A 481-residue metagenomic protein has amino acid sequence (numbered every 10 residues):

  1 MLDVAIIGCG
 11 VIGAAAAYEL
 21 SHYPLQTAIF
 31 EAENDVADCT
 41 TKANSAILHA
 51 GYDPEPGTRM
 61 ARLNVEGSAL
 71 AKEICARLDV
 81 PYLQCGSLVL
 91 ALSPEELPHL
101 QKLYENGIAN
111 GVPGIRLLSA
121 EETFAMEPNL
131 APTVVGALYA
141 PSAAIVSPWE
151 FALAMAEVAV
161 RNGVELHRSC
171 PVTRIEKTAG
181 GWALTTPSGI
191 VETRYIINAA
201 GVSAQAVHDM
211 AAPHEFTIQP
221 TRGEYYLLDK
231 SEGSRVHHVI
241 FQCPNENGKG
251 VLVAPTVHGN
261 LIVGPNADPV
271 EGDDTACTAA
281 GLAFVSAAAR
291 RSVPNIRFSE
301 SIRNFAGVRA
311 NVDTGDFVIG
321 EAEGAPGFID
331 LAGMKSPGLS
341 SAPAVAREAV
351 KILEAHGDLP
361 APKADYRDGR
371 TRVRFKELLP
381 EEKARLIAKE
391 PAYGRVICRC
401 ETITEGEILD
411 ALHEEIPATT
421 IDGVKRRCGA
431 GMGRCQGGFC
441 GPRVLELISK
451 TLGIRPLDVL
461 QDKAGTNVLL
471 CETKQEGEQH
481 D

Functional and structural regions predicted by a protein language model:
L2-A28: N-terminal Rossmann-like FAD-binding beta1-loop-alpha1 element of flavoenzymes
A15, I175-G180, L184-G264, D268-T278 (+3 more regions): Flavin-dependent oxidoreductases
H22-K42: Glycine-rich FAD pyrophosphate-binding loop
A46-M126, V135, G250-V251: Dinucleotide-binding Rossmann-like beta1-alpha1 core, especially the glycine-rich loop that anchors the ADP
R62-V65, L90-H99, L138-E157, T275-A280 (+2 more regions): Short beta-strand to alpha-helix junction loop
L138-Y195: Helical element adjacent to the flavin cofactor pocket in flavoenzyme catalytic cores
G248, V257-H258, D273-V396, I403-I416 (+2 more regions): C-terminal catalytic lobe of FAD-dependent flavoproteins
T404-E415, G438-P456: Iron-sulfur (Fe-S) cluster-binding segments and ferredoxin-like electron-carrier domains, especially [2Fe-2S]
